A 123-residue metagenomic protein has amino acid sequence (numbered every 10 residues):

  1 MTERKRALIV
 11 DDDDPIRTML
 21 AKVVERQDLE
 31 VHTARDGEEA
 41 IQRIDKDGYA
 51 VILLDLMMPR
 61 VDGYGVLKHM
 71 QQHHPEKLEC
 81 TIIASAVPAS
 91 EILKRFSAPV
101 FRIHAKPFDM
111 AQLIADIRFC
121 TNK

Functional and structural regions predicted by a protein language model:
M1-R6, A111-K123: Non-catalytic signal-transmission and effector/linker regions of two-component phosphorelay proteins
T18-R26: Charged docking surfaces used in two-component/phosphorelay signaling
T33-V51: Acidic, metal-coordinating helix/loop segments flanking the phosphotransfer/catalytic sites of two-component signaling
D55: Active-site residues of response regulator receiver
M58: Receiver (REC) domain active-site loop signature in two-component systems and cognate sites in sensor histidine kinases
I83-A84: Hydrophobic/aromatic residues positioned on beta-strands within the core alpha/beta folds
K106: A Lys-centered signature of the CheY-like receiver
